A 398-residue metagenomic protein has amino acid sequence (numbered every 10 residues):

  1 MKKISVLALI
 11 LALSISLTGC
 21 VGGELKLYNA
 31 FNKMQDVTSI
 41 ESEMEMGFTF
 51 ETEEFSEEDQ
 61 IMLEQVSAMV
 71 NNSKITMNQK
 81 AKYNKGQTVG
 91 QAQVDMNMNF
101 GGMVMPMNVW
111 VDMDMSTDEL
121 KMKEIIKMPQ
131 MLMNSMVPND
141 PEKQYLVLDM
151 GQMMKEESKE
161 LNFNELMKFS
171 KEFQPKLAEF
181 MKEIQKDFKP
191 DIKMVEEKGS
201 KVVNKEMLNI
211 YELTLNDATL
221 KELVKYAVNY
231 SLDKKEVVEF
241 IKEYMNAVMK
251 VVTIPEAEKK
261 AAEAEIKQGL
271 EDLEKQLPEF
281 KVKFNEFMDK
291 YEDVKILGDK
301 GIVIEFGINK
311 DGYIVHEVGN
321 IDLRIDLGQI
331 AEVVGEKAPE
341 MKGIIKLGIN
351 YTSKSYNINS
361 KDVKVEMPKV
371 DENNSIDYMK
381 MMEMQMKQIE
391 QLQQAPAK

Functional and structural regions predicted by a protein language model:
K2-I10: Sec-dependent signal peptide recognition, specifically the positively charged N-region followed immediately by
I15-G19: C-terminal motif of bacterial Sec signal peptides marking the signal peptidase cleavage site
V21-K398: Subset-of-secretome marker
